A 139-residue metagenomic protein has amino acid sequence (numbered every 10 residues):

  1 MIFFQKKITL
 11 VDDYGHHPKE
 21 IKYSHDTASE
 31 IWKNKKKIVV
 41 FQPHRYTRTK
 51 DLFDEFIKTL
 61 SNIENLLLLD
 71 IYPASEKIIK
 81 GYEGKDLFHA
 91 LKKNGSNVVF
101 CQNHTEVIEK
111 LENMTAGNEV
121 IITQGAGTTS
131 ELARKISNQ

Functional and structural regions predicted by a protein language model:
M1-N65: Nucleotide phosphate-binding/pyrophosphate-handling subdomain across enzymes that bind or process nucleotide phosphates
K6, K35-K36, S96, G117-E119: Short coil/turn segments at beta-strand junctions that form active-site/ligand-binding loops
T9, I57-A116: C-terminal helical cap/extension that packs against the catalytic core of soluble nucleotide-cofactor enzymes
H16, P43-Y46, I71-A74, A126-T129: Short glycine-rich anion-binding loops that position phosphate/pyrophosphate groups of nucleotides and phosphorylated
Y23, D51-F53, I79-K80, E112 (+1 more regions): Short amphipathic alpha-helical segments
D26-S29, D54-K58, E83-G84, G117 (+1 more regions): Short, solvent-exposed amphipathic alpha-helical segments in soluble enzyme and RNA/protein-processing domains
I38-V40, N65-L67, V99, I121-I122: A structural signal for isolated positions on well-ordered beta-strands in alpha/beta enzyme cores
E106-S137: A glycine-rich beta-strand to alpha-helix segment that forms a phosphate/ribose-binding loop at ligand/cofactor sites
